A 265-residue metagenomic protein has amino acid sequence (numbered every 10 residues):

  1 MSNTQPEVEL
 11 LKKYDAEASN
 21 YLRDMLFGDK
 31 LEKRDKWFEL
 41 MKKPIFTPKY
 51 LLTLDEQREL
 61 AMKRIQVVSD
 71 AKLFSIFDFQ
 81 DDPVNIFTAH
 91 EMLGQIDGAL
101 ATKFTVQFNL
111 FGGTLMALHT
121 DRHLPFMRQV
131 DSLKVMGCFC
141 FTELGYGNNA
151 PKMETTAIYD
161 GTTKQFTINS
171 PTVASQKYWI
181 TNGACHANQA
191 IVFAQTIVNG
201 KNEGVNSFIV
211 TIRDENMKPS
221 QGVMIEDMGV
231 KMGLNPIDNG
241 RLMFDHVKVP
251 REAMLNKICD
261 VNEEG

Functional and structural regions predicted by a protein language model:
M1-G137, G147-N148, Y159-T167: Amphipathic, small/basic residue-rich leader segments at the start of a protein or domain
T114, F141-N148, A174-Q176, G183: Sensory/regulatory domains in signal-transduction proteins
K134-F141, V223-E226: Short Pro/Gly-enriched beta-strand edge/turn motifs at strand-loop
A150-K152, C185-A187, N202-E203, I237-N239: Short, solvent-exposed loop/turn segments at the edges of secondary structure
E154-I158: Hydrophobic/aromatic beta-strand elements that line small-molecule binding cavities or substrate pockets in beta-rich
G161-M224: A short core secondary-structure module
I180-N182, N216-K218, M243-G265: A glycine-rich, basic-preceded beta-loop-alpha segment at the flavin cofactor/substrate interface of flavin-utilizing
S220-H246: Flexible, small-/acidic-enriched active-site or ligand-binding loops
